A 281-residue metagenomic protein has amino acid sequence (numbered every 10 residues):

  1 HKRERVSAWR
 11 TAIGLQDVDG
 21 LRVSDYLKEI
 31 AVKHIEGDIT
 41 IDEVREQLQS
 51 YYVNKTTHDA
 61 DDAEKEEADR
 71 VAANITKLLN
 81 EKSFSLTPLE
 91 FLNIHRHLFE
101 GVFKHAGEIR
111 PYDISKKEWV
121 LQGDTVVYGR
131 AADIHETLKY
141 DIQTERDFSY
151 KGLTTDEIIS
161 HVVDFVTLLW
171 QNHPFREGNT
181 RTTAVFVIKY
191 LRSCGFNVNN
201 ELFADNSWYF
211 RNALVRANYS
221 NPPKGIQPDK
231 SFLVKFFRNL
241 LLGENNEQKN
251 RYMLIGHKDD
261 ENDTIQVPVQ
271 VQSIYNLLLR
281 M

Functional and structural regions predicted by a protein language model:
H1-M281: FIC/Doc superfamily catalytic core
